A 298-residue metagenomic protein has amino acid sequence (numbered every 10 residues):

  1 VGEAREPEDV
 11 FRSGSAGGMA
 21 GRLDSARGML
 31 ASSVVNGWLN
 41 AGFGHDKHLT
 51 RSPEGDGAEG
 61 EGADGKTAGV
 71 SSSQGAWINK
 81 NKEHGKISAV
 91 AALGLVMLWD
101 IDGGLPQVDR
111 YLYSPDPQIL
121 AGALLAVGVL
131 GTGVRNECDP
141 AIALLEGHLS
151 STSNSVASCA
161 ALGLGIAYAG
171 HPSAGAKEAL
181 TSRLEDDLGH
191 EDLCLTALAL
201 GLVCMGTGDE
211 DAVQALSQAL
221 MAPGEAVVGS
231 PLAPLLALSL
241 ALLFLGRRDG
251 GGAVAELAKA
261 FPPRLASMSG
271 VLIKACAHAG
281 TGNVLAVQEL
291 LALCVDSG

Functional and structural regions predicted by a protein language model:
V1, L236-S239: Extended, regular secondary-structure scaffolds
V1-H190, L195-L198, V203-C204, M221-E225 (+5 more regions): Alpha-solenoid helical-repeat scaffolds
K177, V213-Q214: Conserved positions within tetratricopeptide repeat
V203-G206, V213: Internal, well-ordered domain-core segments that constitute the primary functional module of diverse proteins
